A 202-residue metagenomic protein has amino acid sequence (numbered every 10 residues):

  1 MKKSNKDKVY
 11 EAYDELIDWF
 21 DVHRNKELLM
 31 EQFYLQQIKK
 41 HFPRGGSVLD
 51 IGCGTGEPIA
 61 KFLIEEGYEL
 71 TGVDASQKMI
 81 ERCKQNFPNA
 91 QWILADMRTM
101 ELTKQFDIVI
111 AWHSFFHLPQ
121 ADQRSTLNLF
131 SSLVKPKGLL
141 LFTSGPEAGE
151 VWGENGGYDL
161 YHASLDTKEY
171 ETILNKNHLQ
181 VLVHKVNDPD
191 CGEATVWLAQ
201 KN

Functional and structural regions predicted by a protein language model:
M1-P43: Conserved class I S-adenosyl-L-methionine
L49, T55-T99: Class I SAM-dependent methyltransferase SAM/SAH-binding core
I110-A111: A conserved beta-strand element that flanks and buttresses the S-adenosyl-L-methionine
R124-P136: A short glycine-rich, Lys/Arg-flanked "PGG" loop and its adjoining helix->strand segment in the class I
K137-S144: Conserved beta-strand signature within the Rossmann-like core of class I S-adenosyl-L-methionine
W152-E169: Acceptor-substrate binding/catalytic loop of class I
T167-H184, Q200-N202: A SAM-dependent methyltransferase catalytic signature shared across enzymes that methylate proteins
V186-N202: Core SAM-dependent methyltransferase catalytic element
